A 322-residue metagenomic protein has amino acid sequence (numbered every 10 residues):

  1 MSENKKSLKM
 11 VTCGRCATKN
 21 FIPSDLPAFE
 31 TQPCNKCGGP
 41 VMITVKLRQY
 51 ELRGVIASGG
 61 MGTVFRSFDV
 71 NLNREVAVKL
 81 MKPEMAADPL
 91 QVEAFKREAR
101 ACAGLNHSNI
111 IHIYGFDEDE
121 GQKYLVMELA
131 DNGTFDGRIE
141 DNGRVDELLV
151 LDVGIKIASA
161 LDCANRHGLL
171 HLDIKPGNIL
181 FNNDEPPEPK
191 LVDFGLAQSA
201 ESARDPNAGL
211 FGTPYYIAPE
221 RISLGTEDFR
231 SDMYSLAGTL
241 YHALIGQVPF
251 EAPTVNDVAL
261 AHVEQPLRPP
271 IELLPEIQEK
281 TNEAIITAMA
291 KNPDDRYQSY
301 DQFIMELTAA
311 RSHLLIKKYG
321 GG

Functional and structural regions predicted by a protein language model:
R53-G60, V64: Protein kinase glycine-rich loop
K82-G104: AlphaC helix of the eukaryotic protein kinase fold
F116: Activation-segment/catalytic-loop signature of the eukaryotic protein kinase fold
E120-T134, R138: Conserved short submotifs of the Hanks-type protein kinase catalytic core that shape the nucleotide-binding pocket
V153-G154: Activation segment signature within eukaryotic-like protein kinase domains
S159-L169: Protein kinase catalytic-loop region centered on the HRD/HxD motif
